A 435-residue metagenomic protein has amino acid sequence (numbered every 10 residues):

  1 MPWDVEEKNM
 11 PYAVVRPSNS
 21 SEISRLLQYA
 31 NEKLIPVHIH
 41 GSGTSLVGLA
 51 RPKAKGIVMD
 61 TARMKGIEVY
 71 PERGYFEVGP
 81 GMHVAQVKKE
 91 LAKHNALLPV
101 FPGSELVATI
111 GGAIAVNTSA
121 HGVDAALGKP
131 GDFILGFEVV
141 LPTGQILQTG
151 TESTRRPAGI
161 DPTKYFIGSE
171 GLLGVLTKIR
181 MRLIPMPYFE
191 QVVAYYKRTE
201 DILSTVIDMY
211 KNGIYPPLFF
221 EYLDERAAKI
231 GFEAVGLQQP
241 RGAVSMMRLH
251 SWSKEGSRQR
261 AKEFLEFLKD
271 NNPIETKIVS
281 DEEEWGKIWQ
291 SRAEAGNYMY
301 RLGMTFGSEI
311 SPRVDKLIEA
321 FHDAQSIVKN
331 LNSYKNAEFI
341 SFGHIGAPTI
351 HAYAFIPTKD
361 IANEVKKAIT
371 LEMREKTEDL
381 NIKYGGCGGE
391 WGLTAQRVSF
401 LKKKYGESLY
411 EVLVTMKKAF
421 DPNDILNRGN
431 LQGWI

Functional and structural regions predicted by a protein language model:
M1, Y196, L203-A368, E372-D379 (+1 more regions): C-terminal substrate-recognition/cap domain of FAD-linked oxidoreductases
M1-D4, M10, E32-P36, S42 (+2 more regions): N-terminal accessory segments
P2-M64, V78, L98-V100, H344 (+3 more regions): Glycine-rich N-terminal segment of FAD-binding domains in flavoprotein oxidoreductases, spanning the beta-loop-helix
E6-P11, V69-R73, M186-E190, R241-G242 (+1 more regions): Short glycine-enriched loop/turn motifs at secondary-structure junctions
A30, G171, D421: Conserved, mostly hydrophobic/aromatic
K65-Y70, G74-P80, V84-E221, L426: FAD-binding subdomain of flavoenzyme oxidoreductases
R73-G74, I361-A362, Q396-K402: Short beta-alpha connecting loops at secondary-structure transitions that line or flank enzyme active sites
Q145, T394-I435: Activity-critical C-terminal alpha-helical subdomain
